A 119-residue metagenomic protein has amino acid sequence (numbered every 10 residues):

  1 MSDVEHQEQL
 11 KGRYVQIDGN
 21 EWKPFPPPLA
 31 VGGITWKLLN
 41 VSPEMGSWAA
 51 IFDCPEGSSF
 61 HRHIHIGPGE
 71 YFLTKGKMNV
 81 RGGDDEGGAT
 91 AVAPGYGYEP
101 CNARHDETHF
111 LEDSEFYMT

Functional and structural regions predicted by a protein language model:
M1-G46, A89: A short, N-terminal "cap"/entry segment at the start of jelly-roll beta-barrel domains of the cupin/DSBH fold
W36-L38, A49-D53, E70, G88 (+1 more regions): Conserved hydrophobic/aromatic beta-strand scaffold that supports enzyme active sites
G46, I64-I66, H109-E112: Short glycine/proline-enriched turns and hinge-like loops at secondary-structure junctions
D53-P55, I64-V80: Short, conserved beta-strand element in jelly-roll/cupin
C54, M78-H109: Short acidic-glycine-tyrosine-enriched beta hairpin
E70, Y98, L111-T119: A short hydrophobic beta-strand segment most commonly corresponding to one strand of the jelly-roll/cupin
